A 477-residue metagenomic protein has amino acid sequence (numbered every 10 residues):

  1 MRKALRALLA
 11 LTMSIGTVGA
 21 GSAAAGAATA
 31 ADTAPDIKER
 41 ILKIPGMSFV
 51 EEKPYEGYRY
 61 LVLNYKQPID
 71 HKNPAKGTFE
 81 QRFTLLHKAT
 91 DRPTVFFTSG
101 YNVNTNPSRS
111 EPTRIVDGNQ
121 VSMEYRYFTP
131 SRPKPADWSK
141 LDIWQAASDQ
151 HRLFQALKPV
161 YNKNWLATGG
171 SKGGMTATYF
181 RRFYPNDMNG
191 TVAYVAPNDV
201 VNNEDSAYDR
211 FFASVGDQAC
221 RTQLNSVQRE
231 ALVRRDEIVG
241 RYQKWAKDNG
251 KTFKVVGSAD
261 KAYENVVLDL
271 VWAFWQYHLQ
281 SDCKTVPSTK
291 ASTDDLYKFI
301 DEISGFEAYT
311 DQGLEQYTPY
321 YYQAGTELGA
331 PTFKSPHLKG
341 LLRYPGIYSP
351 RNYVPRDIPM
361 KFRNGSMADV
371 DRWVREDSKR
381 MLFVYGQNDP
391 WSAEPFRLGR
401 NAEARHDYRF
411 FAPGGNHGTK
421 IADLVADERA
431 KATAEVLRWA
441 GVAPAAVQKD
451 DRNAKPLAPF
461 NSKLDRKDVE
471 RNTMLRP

Functional and structural regions predicted by a protein language model:
R2-A7, A25-N119, V425-A430, A434-P477: Catalytic-loop region of hydrolases
N64, D70-A147, I358-R380, Q387-P390 (+1 more regions): N-terminal cap/lid subdomain of alpha/beta-hydrolase-fold enzymes
S148-K163: Conserved acidic catalytic loop of the alpha/beta-hydrolase fold
Y161-S171: Alpha/beta-hydrolase fold nucleophile elbow
G174-P185, T191: Short glycine-enriched nucleophile-adjacent loop and the immediately C-terminal alpha-helix near the catalytic center
D187-N249: A catalytic-pocket lid/entrance helix-loop region that shapes and gates access to the active site across common
V239-G365: Alpha/beta-hydrolase fold active-site neighborhood
K379, Y385-D423: Active-site-adjacent alpha-helix of alpha/beta-hydrolase-fold enzymes
